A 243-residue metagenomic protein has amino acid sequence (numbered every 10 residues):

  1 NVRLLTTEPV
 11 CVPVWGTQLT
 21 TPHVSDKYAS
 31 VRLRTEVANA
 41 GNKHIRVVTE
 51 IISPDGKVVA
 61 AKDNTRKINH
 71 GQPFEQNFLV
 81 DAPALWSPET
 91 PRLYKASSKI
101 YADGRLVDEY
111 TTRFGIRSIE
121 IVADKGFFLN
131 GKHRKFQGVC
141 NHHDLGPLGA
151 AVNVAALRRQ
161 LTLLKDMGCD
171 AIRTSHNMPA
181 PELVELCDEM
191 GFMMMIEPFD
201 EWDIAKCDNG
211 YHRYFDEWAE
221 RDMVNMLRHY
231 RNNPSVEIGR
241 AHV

Functional and structural regions predicted by a protein language model:
N1-L186, M190-M194, E237-I238: Secreted/periplasmic carbohydrate-active enzymes, especially glycoside hydrolases
I121-K125, A180-V184, Y214-R228: Alpha-helical scaffolding within the catalytic cores of extracellular/periplasmic polymer-degrading hydrolases
Q137, D203-R221: Active-site-adjacent "subsite" loops/lids of carbohydrate-active enzymes
H142-P147, E201-C207: Conserved radical SAM core fold
M178-A180, D200-D203: Solvent-exposed loop/turn segments at secondary-structure junctions within structured extracellular/periplasmic domains
M223-R240: Active-site groove signature of glycoside hydrolases
